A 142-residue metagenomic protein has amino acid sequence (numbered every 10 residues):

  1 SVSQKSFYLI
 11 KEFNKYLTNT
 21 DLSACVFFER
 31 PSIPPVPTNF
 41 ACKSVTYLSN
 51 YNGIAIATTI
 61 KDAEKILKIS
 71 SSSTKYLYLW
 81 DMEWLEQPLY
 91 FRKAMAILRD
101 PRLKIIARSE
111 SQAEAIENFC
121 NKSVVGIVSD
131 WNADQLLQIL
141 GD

Functional and structural regions predicted by a protein language model:
S1-Y51, V124, D130-D142: N-terminal pre-catalytic "stem/leader" segment of glycosyltransferase-like enzymes
L9-E12, K65-S70, Y90-A94, A115-F119 (+1 more regions): A short acidic, amphipathic alpha-helical/loop segment
S23-R30, Y78-L79, I106-S109: Short internal beta-strands
P31-R99: Extended catalytic core of nucleotide-activated donor transferases of GT-like folds
K65-I66, L103-V124: A short, active-site helix/loop in glycosyltransferases that binds the activated sugar's phosphate group
T74-W80, S123-W131: Short hydrophobic/aromatic-enriched beta-strand-loop microsegments
I97-P101, L137-L140: C-terminal capping/extension of enzyme domains
